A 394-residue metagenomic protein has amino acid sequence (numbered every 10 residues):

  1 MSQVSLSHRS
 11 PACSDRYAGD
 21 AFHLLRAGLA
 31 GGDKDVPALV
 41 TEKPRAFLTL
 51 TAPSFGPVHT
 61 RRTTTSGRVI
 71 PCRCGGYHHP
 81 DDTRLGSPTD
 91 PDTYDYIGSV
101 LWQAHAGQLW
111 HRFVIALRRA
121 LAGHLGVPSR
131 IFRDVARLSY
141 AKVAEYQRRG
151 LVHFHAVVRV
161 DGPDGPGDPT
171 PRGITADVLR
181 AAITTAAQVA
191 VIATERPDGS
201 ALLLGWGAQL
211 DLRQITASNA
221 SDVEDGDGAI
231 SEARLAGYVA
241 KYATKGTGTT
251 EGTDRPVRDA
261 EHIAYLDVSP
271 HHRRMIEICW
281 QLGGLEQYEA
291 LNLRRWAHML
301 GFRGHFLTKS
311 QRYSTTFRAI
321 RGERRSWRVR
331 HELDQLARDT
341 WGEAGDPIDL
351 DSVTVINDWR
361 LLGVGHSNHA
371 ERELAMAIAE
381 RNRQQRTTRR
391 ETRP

Functional and structural regions predicted by a protein language model:
M1-A18, A208-P394: Long, low-complexity, charged/polar intrinsically disordered accessory regions
M1-R45, L50-P71: Long, contiguous juxta-domain segments that are non-catalytic but functionally important
S10, L48, F132-G165, V239: Histidine-centered divalent-metal-coordination microenvironment in nucleic-acid enzymes
R16, P53-G56, P80, Y146-R149 (+3 more regions): Short loop/turn segments at secondary-structure transitions that flank enzyme active sites
T60-L101: A solvent-exposed, charged loop/short amphipathic helix patch at secondary-structure junctions
Q103-V135: A short, contiguous, amphipathic alpha-helix enriched in charged residues
G150-V152, A156, E195-E224: Acidic/histidine-rich catalytic neighborhood
V157-D198: Helical (often loop-to-helix) elements that flank the catalytic cores of nucleotide-handling enzymes
